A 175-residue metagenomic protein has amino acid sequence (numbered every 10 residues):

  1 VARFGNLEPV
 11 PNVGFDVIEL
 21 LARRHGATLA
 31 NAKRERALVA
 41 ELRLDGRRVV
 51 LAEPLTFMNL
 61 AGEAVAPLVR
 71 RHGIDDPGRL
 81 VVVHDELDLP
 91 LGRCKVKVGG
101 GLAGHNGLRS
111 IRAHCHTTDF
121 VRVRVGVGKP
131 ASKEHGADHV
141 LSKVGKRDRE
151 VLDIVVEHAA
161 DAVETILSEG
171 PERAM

Functional and structural regions predicted by a protein language model:
V1-G99, L108-R124, P130-H135, E150-E157 (+1 more regions): Nucleotide and nucleotide-moiety/phosphate-recognizing core
H135-H139, K143: A short, charged helix-loop
K146-R147: A hydrophobic, small-residue-rich beta->alpha segment in the mid-to-C-terminal subdomain of diverse proteins
